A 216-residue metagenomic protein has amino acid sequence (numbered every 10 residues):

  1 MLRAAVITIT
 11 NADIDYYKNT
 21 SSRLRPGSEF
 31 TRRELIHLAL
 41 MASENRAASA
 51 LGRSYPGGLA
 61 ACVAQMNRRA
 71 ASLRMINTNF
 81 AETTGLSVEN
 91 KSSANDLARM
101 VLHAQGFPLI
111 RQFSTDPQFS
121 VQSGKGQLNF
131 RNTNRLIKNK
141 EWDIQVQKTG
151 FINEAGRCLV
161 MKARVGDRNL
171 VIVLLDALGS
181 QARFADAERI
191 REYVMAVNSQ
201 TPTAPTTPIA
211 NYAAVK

Functional and structural regions predicted by a protein language model:
M1-N95, A104-P108: Active-site-adjacent loops and short helices of periplasmic peptidoglycan-processing enzymes
G57-K216: Penicillin-recognizing serine hydrolase domain
